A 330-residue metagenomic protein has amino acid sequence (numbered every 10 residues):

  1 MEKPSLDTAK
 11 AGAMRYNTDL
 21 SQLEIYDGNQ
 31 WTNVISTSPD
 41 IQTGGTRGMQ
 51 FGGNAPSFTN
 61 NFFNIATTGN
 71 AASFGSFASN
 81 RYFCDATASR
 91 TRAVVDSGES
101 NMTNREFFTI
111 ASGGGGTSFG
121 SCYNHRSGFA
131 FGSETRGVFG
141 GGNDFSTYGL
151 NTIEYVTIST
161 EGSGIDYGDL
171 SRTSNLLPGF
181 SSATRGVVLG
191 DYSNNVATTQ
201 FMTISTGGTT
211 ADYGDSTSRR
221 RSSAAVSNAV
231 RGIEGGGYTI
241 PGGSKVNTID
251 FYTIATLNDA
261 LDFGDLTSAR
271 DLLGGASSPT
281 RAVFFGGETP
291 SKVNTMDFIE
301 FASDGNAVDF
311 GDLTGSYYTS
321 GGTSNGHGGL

Functional and structural regions predicted by a protein language model:
M1-L330: Polar, enzyme-active/binding microenvironments
